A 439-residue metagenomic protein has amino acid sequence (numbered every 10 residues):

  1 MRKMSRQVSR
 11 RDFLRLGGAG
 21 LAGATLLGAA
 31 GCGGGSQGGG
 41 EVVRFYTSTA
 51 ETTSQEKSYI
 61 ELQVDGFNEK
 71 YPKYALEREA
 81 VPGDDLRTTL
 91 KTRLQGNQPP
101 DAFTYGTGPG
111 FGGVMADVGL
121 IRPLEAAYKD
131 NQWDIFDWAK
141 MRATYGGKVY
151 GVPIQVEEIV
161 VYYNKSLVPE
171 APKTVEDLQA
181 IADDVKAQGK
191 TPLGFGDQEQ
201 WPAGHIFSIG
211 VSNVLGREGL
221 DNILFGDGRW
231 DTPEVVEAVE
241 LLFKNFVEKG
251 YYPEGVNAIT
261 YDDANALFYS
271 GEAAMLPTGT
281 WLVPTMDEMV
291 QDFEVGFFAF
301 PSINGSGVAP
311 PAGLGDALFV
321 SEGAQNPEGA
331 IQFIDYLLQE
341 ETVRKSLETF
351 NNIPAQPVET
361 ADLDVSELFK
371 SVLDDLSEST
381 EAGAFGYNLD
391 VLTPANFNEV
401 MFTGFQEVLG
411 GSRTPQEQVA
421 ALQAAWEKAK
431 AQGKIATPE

Functional and structural regions predicted by a protein language model:
R2, R6, T380-E439: Conserved C-terminal helix/tail region of periplasmic/extracytoplasmic solute-binding proteins
R2-F111, K345, E417, A421-E439: Conserved N-terminal structural module of periplasmic/extracytoplasmic solute-binding proteins
D65, E69-K70, K244, K249 (+2 more regions): Extracytoplasmic/periplasmic substrate-recognition and gating elements
R93, P100-D101, N131-Y163, T191-G194 (+2 more regions): A structural signal for short loop-to-beta-strand junctions that line the ligand-binding cleft of periplasmic/secreted
G106-I159, D177-I181, I206, G296: Hinge/lid segment of periplasmic solute-binding proteins
L120, W281-E288, L318-A395, E417: Mature extracytoplasmic/periplasmic domains
Y150-I154, I159, Q179-D231, A273: Extracytoplasmic/periplasmic solute-binding protein
A182, F225-V256, F300: Glycine-centered hinge/linker elements that transmit conformational signals in sensory and ligand-binding systems
